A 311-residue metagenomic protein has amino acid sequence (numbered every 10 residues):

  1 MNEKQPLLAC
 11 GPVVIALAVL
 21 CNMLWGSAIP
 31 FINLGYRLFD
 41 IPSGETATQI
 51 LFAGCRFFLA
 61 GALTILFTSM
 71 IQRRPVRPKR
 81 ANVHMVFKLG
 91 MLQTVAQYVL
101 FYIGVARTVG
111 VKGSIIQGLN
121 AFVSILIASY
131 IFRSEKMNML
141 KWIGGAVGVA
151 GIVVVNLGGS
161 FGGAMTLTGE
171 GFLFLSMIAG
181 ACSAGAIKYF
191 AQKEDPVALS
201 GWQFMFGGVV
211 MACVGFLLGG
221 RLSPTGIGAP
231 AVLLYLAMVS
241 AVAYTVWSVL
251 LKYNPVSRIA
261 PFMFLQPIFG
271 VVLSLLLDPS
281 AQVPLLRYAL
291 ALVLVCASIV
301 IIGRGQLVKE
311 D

Functional and structural regions predicted by a protein language model:
M1-L51, G163-Y189, V232-L233, M238 (+1 more regions): Glycine-/small-residue-enriched transmembrane alpha-helix faces in small-molecule transporters and effluxers
N2-E3, L7-L8, F57, L157-G158 (+2 more regions): C-terminal-most transmembrane helix of multi-pass membrane proteins
G35, F52, G104, Y130-R133 (+7 more regions): Hydrophobic/aromatic residues within transmembrane alpha-helices of multi-pass small-molecule transporters
D40-V95, V123-I127, A179-S183, S200-G219 (+1 more regions): Transmembrane alpha-helices of multi-pass small-molecule transport proteins
T48-A60, I103-A121, T166-I178, G226-S240 (+2 more regions): Structural signature of hydrophobic alpha-helical transmembrane segments
C55, T94, Y98, K112-L119 (+2 more regions): Helix-helix packing/entry segments at the starts of transmembrane helices
S69-G113, Q117, V154, L236-N254: Specific transmembrane alpha-helical segments of multi-pass solute transporters/efflux pumps, especially DMT/EamA
S114-Q117, R133-V154, G163-E170, I227 (+1 more regions): Loop-to-transmembrane alpha-helix entry segments
